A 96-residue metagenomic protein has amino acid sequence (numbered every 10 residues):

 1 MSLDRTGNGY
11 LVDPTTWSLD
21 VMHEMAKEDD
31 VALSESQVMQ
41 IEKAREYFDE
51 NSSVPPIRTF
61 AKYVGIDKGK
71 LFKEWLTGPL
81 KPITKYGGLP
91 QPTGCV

Functional and structural regions predicted by a protein language model:
M1-D29: N-terminal first-folded block
R5, P56-V96: Helix-rich interaction surfaces within compact, conserved domain-sized segments that mediate assembly or partner
T16-W17, V38, L76: Short capping/connector residues at structural and topological boundaries
V21-M25, K43, P56: A general alpha-helix detector
E28-I41: Short, Lys/Arg-enriched anionic-surface-contact patches
I41-F48: Amphipathic alpha-helical segments that form the core helices of the histone-fold
S53: Flexible coil/turn residues that form the inter-helical turn or adjacent wing/linker of helix-turn-helix
